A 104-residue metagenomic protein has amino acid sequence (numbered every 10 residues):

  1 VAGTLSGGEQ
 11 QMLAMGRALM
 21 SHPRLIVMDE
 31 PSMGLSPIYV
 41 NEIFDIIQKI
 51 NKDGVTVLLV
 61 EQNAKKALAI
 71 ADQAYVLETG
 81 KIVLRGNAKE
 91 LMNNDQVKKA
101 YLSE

Functional and structural regions predicted by a protein language model:
V1-E104: Glycine-rich phosphate-binding loops of nucleotide-dependent enzymes
